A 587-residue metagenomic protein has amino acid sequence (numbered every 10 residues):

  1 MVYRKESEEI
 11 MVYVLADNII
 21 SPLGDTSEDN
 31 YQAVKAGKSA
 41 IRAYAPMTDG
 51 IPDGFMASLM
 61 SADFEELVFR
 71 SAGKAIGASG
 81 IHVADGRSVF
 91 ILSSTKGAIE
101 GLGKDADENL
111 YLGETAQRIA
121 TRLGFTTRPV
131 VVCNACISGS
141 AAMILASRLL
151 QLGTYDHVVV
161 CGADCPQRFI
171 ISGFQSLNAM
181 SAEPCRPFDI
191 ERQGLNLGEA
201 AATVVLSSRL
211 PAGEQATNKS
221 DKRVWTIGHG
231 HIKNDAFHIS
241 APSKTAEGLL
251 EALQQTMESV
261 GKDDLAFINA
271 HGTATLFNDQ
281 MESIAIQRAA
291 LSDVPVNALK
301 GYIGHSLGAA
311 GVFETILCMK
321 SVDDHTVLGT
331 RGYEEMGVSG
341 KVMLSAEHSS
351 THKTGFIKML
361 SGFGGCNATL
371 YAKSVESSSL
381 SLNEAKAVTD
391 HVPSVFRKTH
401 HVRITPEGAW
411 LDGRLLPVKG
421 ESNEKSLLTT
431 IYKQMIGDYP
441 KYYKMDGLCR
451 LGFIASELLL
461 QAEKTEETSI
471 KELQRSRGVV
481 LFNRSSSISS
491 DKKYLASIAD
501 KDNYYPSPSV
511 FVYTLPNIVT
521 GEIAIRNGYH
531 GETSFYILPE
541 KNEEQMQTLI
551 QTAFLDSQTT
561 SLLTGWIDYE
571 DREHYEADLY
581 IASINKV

Functional and structural regions predicted by a protein language model:
M1-V130, R148, Q167, Q175-N196 (+3 more regions): Conserved "HGTGT" condensation-loop signature of ketosynthase/thiolase-family condensing enzymes that catalyze
C136: Short, thiol/selenol-centered motifs that function as redox-active sites or metal-ligating centers
G139: Short conserved active-site loop signatures built around small residues
M143, S147: Short, conserved alpha-helix that lines the donor NDP-sugar binding/gating region of sugar-transfer enzymes
T154-D156, T560: Alpha-to-beta junction loops
A163: Active-site metal-binding loops of divalent metal-dependent hydrolases
